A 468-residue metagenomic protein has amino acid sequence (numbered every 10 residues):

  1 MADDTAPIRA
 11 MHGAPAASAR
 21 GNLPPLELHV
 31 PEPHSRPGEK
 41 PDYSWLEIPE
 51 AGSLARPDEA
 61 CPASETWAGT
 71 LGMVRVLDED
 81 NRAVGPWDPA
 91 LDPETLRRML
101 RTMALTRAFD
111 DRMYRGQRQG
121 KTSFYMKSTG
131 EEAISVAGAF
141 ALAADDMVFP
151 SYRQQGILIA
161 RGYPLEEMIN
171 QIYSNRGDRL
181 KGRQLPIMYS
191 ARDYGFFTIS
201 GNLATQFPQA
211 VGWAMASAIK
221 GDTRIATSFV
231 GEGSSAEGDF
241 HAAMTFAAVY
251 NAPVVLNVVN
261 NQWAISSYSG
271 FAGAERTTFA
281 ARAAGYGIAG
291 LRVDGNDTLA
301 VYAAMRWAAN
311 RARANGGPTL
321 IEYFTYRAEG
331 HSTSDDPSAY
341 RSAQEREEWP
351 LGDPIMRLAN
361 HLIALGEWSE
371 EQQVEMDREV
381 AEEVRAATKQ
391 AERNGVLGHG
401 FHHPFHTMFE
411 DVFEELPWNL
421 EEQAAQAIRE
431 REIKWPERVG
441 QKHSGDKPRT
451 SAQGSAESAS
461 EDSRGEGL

Functional and structural regions predicted by a protein language model:
M1-I134, E329, S338, A343-L468: Conserved acidic/glycine
D4, G195-V396: Glycine-rich ThDP/TPP pyrophosphate-binding loop and its adjacent helix/strand module within ThDP-dependent enzymes
E65-W67, G138-A141, F246-A247, N310-R313: A general structural signal for short secondary-structure junctions and capping/turn motifs
W67-T70, L96-R98, A141-A143, G182 (+1 more regions): A generic structural signal for short, non-catalytic loop/turn and secondary-structure boundary residues
R82-A83, Q155, N261-A264: A short, flexible beta-alpha/helix-coil linker loop
A108-D111, R115-A252, Y268-E275, A280-A281 (+1 more regions): Cofactor-binding active-site loop characterized by glycine-rich and histidine/acidic residues
